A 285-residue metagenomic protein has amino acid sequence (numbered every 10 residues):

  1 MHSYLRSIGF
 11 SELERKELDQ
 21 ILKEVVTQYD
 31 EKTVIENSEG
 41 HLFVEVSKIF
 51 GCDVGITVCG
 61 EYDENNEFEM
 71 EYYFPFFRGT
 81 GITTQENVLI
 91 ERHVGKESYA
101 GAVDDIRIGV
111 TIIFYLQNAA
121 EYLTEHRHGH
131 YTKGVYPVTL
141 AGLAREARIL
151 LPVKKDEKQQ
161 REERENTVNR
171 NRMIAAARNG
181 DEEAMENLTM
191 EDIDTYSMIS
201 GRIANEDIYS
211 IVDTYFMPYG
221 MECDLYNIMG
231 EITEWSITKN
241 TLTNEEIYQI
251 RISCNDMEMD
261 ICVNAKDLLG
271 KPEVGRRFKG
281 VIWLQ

Functional and structural regions predicted by a protein language model:
M1-G40: N-terminal alpha-helical "arm" segments
S38-G220: Long, hydrophobic alpha/beta structural blocks
I112-F114, D260-A265: Short amphipathic beta-strand/extended segments with alternating polar/hydrophobic composition
M217, S236-T238, K266: Eukaryotic intrinsically disordered and solvent-exposed regulatory patches
Y219-E231, R276: Short coil-to-beta-strand transition motifs
T233-I261: OB-fold (S1/OB) nucleic-acid-binding surfaces
A265-G280: Short nucleic-acid-contacting surface segments enriched for D/E, G, S/T with interspersed K/R
